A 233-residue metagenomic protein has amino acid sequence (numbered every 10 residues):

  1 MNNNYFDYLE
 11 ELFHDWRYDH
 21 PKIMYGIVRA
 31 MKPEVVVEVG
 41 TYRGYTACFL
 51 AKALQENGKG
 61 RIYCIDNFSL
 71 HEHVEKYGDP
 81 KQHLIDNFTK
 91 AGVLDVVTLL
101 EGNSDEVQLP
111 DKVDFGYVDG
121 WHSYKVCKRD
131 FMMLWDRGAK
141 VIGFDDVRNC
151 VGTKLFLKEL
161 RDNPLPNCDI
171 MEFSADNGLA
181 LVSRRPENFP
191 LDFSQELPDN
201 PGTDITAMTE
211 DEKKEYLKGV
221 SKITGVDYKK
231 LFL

Functional and structural regions predicted by a protein language model:
M1-Y5: N-terminal, positively charged/glycine-rich alpha-helical extensions of SAM-dependent methyltransferases
Y8-D15, P21, Y25-L233: S-adenosylmethionine/decaboxylated-SAM
